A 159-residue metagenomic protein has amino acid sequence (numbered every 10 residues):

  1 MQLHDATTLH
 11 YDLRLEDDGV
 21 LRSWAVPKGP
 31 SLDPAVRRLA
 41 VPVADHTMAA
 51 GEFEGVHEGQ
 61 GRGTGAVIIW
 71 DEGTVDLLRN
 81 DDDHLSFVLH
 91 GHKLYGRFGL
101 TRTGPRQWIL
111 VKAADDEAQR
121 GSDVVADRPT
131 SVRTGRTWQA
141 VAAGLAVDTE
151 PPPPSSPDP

Functional and structural regions predicted by a protein language model:
M1-P159: A charge-rich, low-complexity, intrinsically flexible signal that marks solvent-exposed coils, linkers, repeats
